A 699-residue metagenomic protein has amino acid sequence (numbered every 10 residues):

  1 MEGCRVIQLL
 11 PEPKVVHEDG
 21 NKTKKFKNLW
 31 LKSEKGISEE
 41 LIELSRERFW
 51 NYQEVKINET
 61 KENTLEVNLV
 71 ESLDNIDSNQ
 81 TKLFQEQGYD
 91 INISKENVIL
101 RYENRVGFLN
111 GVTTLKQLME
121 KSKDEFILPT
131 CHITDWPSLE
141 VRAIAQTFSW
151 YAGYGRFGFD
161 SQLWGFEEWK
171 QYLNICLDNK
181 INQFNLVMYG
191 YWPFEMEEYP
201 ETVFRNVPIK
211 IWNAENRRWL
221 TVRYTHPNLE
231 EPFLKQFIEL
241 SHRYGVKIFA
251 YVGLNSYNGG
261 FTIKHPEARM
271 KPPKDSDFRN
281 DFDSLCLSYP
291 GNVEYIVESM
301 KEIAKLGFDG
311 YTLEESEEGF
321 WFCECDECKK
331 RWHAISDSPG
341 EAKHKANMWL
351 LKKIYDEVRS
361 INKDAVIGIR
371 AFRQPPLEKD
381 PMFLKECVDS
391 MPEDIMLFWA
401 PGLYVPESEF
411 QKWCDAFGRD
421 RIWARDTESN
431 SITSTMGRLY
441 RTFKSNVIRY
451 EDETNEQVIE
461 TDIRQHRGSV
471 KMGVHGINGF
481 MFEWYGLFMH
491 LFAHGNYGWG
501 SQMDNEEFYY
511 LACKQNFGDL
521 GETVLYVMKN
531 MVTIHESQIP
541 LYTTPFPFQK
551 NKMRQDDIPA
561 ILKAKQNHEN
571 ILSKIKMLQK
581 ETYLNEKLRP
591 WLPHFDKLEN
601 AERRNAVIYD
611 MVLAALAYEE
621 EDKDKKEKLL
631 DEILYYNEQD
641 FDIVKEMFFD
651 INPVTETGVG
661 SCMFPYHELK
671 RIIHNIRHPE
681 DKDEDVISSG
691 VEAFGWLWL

Functional and structural regions predicted by a protein language model:
E2, I7-G20, N28-L31, S38 (+4 more regions): Feature activates predominantly on carbohydrate-active enzymes
G3-D19, T23-F26, S33, E294 (+1 more regions): Substrate-binding groove of N-acetylhexosamine-processing glycoside hydrolases
K22-Q53: Short, charged N-terminal beta->alpha structural module
W30-K32, V55-L83, R101: Short, well-ordered secondary-structure micro-motifs within conserved domains or adaptor modules
L128, F261-A268, E314-C328, R589: Active-site-proximal, well-structured secondary-structure segments within enzyme catalytic domains
V141-A145, Q183-N185, G245-F249, G310-T312 (+4 more regions): Structural preference for beta-strand elements that scaffold enzyme active sites
W150, G190-W192, V252-S256, E317-G319 (+4 more regions): Active-site-proximal loop/turn and secondary-structure-junction residues that shape catalytic pockets, frequently
L285-L287, E317-E357: Active-site cleft segment of glycoside hydrolase catalytic domains centered on the general acid/base Glu
